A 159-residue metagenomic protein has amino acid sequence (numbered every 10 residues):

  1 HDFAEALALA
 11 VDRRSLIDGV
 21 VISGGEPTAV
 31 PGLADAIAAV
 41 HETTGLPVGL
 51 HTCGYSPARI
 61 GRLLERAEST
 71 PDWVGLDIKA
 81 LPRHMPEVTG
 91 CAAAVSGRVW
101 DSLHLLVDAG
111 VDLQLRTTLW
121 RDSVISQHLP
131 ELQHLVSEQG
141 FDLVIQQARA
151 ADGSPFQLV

Functional and structural regions predicted by a protein language model:
H1-E5: Canonical Radical SAM [4Fe-4S] cluster-binding loop centered on the CxxxCxxC motif and its immediate flanking residues
L7-D12, L16-G19, A29-L158: Conserved AdoMet/S-adenosylmethionine-binding subsite of the radical SAM
